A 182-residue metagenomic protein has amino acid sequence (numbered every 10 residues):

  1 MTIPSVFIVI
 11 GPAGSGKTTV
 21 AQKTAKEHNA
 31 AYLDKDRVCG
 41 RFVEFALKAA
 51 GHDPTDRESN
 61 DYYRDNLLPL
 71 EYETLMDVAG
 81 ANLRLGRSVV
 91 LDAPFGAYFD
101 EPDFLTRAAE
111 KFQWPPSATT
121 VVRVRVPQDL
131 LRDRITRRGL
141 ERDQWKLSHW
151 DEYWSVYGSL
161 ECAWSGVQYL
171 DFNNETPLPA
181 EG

Functional and structural regions predicted by a protein language model:
V9: Hydrophobic anchor at the beta1->P-loop junction of P-loop NTPases
P12: P-loop (Walker A) phosphate-binding loop of NTP-binding proteins
S15: ATP-binding Walker
T18: Walker A/P-loop
Q22, K26-L70, G80: Conserved substrate/cofactor phosphate-moiety recognition/catalytic segment in nucleotide-dependent phosphotransferases
Y63-P115: Glycine-rich phosphate-binding loop used to anchor ATP phosphates in small-molecule kinases, encompassing both
F112-I135: Conserved phosphate-donor/acceptor-positioning beta-strand/loop module used by diverse small-molecule
R137-G182: Small-molecule kinase domains that catalyze NTP-dependent phosphoryl transfer to phosphate-bearing small molecules
